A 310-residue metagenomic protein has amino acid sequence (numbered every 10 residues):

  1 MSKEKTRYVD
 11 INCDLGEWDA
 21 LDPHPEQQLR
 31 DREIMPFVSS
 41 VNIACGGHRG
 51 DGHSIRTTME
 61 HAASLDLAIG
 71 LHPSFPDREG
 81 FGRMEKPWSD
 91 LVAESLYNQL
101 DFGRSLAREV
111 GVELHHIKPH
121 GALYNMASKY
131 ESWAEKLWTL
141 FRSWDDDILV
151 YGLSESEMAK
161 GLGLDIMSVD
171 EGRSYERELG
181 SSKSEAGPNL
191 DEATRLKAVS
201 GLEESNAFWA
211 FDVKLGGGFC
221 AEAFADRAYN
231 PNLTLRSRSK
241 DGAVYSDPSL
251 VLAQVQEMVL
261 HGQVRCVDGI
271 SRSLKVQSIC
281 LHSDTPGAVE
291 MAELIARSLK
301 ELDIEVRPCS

Functional and structural regions predicted by a protein language model:
V9-C13, V41-I43, I69-P73, P119 (+4 more regions): Hydrophobic faces of well-ordered beta-strands that scaffold small-molecule active sites in alpha/beta enzyme cores
A20-G52: A short alpha/beta connector and helix-capping loop motif
R32-P36, T58-G70: Acidic (Asp/Glu)-rich catalytic clusters
G50-H61, E131-S132, E157-A159: Active-site-adjacent beta->alpha loops and helix N-cap segments on the catalytic face of soluble alpha/beta enzymes
I69-K86, K118-H120: Short, charge-patterned binding micro-sites
E79-E109: Glycine/small-residue-rich loop that forms an oxyanion/phosphate-binding "nest" at active or ligand-binding sites
E157-G161, I166-E176, G216-Q263: Active-site rim beta-loop-alpha module in soluble metabolic enzymes
L233-A243, D247-C309: C-terminal alpha-helical cap/extension of soluble enzyme domains
